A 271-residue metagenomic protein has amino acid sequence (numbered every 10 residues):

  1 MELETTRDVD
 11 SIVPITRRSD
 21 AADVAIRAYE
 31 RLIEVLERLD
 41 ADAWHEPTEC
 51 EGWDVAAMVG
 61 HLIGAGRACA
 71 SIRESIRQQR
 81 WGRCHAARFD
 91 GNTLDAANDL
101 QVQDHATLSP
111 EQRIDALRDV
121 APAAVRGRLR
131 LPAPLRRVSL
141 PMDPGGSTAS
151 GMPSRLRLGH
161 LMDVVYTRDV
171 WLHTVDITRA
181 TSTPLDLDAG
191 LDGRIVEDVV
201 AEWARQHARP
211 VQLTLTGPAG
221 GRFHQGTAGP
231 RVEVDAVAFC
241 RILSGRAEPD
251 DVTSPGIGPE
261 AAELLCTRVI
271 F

Functional and structural regions predicted by a protein language model:
E2-A21, E46, S75-A86, R130-F271: Structured surface interface patches that mediate subunit assembly and partner/cofactor docking
E2-D20, A68-A123: Short, helix-capping/interhelical loops that line the mouth of catalytic, cofactor-, or ligand-binding pockets
D8-G60, S71: An N-terminal domain-cap segment
A21-A28, R113-A116, V120, M162-D169: Amphipathic alpha-helix face/heptad-repeat signature
I26, E30, W53-A56, I63 (+3 more regions): A structural signal for well-ordered alpha-helical segments within the folded catalytic domains of diverse enzymes
E30-I33, E37, G66-A70, R118-P132 (+1 more regions): Structural signal for well-ordered, non-membrane alpha-helices
E51, P110-R113, G159, D188: Residue-level recognition of alpha-helical structural elements
A56-V59, I114, C240: Generic structural signal for individual residues within well-ordered alpha-helical segments across diverse proteins
